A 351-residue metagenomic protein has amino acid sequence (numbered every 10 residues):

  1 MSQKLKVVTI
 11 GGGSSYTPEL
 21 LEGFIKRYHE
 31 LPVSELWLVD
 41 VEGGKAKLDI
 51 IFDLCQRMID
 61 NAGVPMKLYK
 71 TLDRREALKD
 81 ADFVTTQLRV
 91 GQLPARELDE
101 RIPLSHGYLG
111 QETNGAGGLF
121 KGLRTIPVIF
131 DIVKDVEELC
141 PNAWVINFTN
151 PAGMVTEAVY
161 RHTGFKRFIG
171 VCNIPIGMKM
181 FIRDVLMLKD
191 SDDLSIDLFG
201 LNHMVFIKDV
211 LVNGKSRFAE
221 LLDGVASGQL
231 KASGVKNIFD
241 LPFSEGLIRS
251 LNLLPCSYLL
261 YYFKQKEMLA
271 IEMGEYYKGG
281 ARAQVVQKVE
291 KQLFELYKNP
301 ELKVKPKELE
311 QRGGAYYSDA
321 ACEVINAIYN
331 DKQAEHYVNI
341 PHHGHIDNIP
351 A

Functional and structural regions predicted by a protein language model:
K6, S34-E35, K67, W144 (+2 more regions): Residues at the starts of beta-strands that form the adenosine-phosphate
K6-P32, L36-V39: N-terminal Rossmann-like dinucleotide-binding module
P18, W144-S216: Rossmann-fold dinucleotide-binding core
K26-G63: Glycine-rich phosphate-binding loop and adjoining beta1-alpha1-beta2 segment of Rossmann-like nucleotide-binding folds
K67-D80: Short acidic low-complexity segments
L78, D82-L88: N-terminal Rossmann-like NAD(P) cofactor-binding module of classical short-chain dehydrogenase/reductase
V90, P94-H162: Rossmann-fold NAD(P)-binding glycine/threonine-rich loop
M187-A351: Long, compositionally biased stretches enriched for glycine and/or charged residues
